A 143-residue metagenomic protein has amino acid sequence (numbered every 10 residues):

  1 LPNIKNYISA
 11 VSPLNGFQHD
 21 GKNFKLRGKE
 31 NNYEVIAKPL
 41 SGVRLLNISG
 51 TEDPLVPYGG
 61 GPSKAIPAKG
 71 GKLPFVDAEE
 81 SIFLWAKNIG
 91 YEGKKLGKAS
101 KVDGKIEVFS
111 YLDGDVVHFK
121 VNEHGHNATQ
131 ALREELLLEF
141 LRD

Functional and structural regions predicted by a protein language model:
I4-K5, L138: Hydrophobic core segments within long, regular secondary-structure runs in both alpha- and beta-rich folds
N6-K95, S110-L112: The feature captures the conserved acid-bearing segment of alpha/beta-hydrolase catalytic domains
L45-I48, F75-V76, I82-D143: C-terminal catalytic histidine-bearing segment of alpha/beta-hydrolase fold enzymes
